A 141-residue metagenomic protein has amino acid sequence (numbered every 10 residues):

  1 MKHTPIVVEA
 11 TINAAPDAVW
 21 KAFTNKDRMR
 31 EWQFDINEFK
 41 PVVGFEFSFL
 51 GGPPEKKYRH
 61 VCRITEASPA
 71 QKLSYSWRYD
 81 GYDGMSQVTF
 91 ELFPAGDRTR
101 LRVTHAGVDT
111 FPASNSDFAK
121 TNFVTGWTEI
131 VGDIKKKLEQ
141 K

Functional and structural regions predicted by a protein language model:
M1-E38: Hydrophobic ligand-binding cavity/cleft-lining segments
M1-P16, P54, F93-T104: Aromatic-glycine hotspot motif
K2-T4, V43, K56, G84: Residue-level preference for beta-strand/loop junctions
V7-N13, K40, S48, R63 (+1 more regions): Generic structural detector for well-ordered beta-strands
V19, M29, F47, I64 (+4 more regions): Hydrophobic pocket/interface hotspot
D35-F47, E55-K56: A solvent-exposed, acidic/Ser-Thr-rich amphipathic alpha-helical stretch
E38, P54-R100, A106-D109: Hydrophobic-ligand binding "helix-grip"
R100, G107-K141: A conserved amphipathic terminal alpha-helix motif
